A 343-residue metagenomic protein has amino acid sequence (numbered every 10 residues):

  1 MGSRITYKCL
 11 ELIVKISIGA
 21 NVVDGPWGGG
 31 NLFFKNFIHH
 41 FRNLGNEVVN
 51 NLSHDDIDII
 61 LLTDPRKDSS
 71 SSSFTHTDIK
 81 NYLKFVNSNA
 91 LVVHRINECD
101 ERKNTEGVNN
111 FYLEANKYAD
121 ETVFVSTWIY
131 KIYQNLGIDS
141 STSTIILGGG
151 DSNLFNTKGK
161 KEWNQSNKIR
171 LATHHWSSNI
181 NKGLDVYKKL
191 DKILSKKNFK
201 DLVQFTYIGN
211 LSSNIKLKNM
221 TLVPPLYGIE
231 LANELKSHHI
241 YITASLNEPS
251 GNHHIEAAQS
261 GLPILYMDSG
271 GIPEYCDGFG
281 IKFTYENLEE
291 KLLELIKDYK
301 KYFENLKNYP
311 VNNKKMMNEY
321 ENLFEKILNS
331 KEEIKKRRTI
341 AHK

Functional and structural regions predicted by a protein language model:
V49-Y118: Extended catalytic core of nucleotide-activated donor transferases of GT-like folds
N104-E106, G149-N167: Acidic anion/phosphate-binding donor-loop and adjacent secondary structure in glycosyltransferase catalytic cores
K117-T142, G150: A short, active-site helix/loop in glycosyltransferases that binds the activated sugar's phosphate group
E162-K192: Conserved donor-binding/catalytic core segment of Leloir-type glycosyltransferases
L246: Aromatic "clamp/platform" in nucleotide-sugar-dependent glycosyltransferases that forms part of the donor/acceptor
P263-Y266: Short hydrophobic beta-strand element within catalytic cores of glycosyltransferases and related nucleotide-activated
P273-E294: Change "using UDP/GDP/dTDP sugars" to "using nucleotide sugars
K297-K343: A charged, aromatic-enriched C-terminal amphipathic alpha-helix characteristic of glycosyltransferases across folds
